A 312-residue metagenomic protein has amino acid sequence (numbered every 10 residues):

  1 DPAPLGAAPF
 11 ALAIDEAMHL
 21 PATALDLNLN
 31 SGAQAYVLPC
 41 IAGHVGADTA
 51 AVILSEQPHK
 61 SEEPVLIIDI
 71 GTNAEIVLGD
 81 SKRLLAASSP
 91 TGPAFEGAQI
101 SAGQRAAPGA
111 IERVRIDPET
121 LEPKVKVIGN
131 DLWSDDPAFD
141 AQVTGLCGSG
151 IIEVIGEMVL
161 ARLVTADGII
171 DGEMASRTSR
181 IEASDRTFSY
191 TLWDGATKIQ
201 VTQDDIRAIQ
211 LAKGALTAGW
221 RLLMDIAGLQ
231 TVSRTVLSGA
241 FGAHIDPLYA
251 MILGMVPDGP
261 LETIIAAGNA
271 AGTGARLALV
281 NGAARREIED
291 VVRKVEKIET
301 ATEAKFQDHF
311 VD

Functional and structural regions predicted by a protein language model:
D1-L29, D140-S184: Gly/Ser/Thr-rich active-site cleft segment
D1-L66, Q200-V201, D205-K213, F306-D312: Nucleotide/phosphate-binding catalytic cleft detector across ATP-hydrolyzing and phosphate-transferring enzymes
P2-H19, A51-G150, D246-G268: Glycine-rich phosphate-binding loop of actin/hexokinase-like ATP-binding domains
G32-T49, I53-V65, V125-L132, D136-D140 (+2 more regions): Alpha/propeptide regions of enzymes that mature by internal proteolysis
I70-T72, D171-I181, T231-G242, V291-T302: A glycine-rich phosphate-binding loop feature that marks nucleotide/adenosyl-phosphate handling sites
D80-L85, D225-V292: Catalytic phosphate/nucleotide-handling subdomain of diverse soluble enzymes
V159-A227: A contiguous, well-structured pocket-lining segment that forms one wall/lid of small-molecule binding clefts in soluble
G282-D312: Structural signal for terminal/edge beta-strands and the immediately following C-terminal loop/tail that closes
